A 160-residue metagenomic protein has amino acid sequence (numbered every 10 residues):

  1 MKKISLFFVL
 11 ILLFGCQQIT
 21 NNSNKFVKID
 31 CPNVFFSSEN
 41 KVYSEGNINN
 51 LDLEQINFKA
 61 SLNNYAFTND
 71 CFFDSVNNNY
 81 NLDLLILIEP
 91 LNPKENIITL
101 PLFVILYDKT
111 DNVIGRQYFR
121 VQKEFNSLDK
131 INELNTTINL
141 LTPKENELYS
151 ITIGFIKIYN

Functional and structural regions predicted by a protein language model:
K2-V9: Sec-dependent signal peptide recognition, specifically the positively charged N-region followed immediately by
L12-G15: C-terminal motif of bacterial Sec signal peptides marking the signal peptidase cleavage site
Q17-T20: Bacterial signal peptide processing site
N24-N47: Post-signal peptide N-terminal segment of mature Sec-exported envelope proteins
D52-K59, F67-Y80, P90-N96, L141-K144: Short, solvent-exposed beta-strand/turn "edge" segments of beta-rich domains on protein surfaces
N79-L85, P101, T152: One-face residue pattern on beta-strands with alternating periodicity enriched for small/polar residues
T99-D111, I151-F155: Extended low-complexity, serine/threonine- and proline-enriched intrinsically disordered segments
Y118-Y149, I158-N160: Short, solvent-exposed, Trp/other aromatic-anchored flexible loops in extracytoplasmic proteins
